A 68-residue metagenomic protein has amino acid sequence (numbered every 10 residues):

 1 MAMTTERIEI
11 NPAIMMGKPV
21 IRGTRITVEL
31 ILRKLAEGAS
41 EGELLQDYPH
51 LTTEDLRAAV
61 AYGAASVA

Functional and structural regions predicted by a protein language model:
M1-I26: N-terminal first-folded block
I26-A68: Long, charge-rich, low-complexity alpha-helical segments
